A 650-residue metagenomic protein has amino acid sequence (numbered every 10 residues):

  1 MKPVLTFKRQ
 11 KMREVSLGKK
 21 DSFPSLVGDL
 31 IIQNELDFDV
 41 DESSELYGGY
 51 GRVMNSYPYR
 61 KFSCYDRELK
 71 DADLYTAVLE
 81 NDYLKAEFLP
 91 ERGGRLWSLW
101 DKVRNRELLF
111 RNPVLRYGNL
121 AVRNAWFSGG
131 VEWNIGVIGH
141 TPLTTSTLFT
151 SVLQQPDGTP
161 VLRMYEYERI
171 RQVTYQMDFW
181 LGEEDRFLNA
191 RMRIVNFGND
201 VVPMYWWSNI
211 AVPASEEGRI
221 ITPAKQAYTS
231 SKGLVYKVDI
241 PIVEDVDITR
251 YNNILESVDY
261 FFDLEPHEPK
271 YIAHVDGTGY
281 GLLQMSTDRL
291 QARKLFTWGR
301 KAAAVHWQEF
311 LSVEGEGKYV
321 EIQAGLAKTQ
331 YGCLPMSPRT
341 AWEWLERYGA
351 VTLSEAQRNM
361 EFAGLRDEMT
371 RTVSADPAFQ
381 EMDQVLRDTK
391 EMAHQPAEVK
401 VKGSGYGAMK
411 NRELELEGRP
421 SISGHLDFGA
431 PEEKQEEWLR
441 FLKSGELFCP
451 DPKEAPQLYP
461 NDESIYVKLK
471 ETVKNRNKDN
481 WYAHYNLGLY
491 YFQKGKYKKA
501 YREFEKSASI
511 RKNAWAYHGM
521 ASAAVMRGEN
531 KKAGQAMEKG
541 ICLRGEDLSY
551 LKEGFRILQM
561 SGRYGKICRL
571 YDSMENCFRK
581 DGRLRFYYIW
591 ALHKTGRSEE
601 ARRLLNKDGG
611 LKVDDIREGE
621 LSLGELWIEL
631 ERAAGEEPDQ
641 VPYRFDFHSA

Functional and structural regions predicted by a protein language model:
K2-E45, A77, S98, L108 (+3 more regions): A contiguous, surface-exposed recognition patch within enzymatic or periplasmic domains that forms
K2-G51, S56-Y59, T76, E80-T147: Acidic-aromatic substrate-binding/catalytic surfaces of carbohydrate-active enzymes
E35-E80, S128-F187, E216, A302-G332: Extended, loop-rich substrate-binding clefts of extracytoplasmic carbohydrate-active enzymes
D66, E80, A86-R104, M164-S215 (+2 more regions): Acidic, contiguous internal or C-terminal segments within carbohydrate-active enzymes that form a structured patch used
L469-K470, F504, M537, Y571 (+1 more regions): Hydrophobic/aromatic packing residues within the alpha-helices of TPR/SEL1-like helical repeat arrays
Y482-N486, W515-M520, S549-R556, G582-Y588 (+1 more regions): Alpha-solenoid helical repeat scaffolds
